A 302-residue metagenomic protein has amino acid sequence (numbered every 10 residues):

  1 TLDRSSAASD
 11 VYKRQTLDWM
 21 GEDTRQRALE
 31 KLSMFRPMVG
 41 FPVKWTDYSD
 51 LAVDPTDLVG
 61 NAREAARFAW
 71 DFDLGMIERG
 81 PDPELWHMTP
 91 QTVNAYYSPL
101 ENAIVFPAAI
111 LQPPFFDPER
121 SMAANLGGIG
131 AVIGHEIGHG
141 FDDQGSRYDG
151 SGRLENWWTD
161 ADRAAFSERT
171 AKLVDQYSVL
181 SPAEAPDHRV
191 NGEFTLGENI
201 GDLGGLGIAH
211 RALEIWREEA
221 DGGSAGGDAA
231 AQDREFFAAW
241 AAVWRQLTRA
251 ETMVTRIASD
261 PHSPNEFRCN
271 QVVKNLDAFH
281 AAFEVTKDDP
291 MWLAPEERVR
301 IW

Functional and structural regions predicted by a protein language model:
T1-L2: Compositionally biased, low-complexity segments
S6-E136, G140-W302: Intrinsically disordered, low-complexity linker/terminal regions across diverse proteins
